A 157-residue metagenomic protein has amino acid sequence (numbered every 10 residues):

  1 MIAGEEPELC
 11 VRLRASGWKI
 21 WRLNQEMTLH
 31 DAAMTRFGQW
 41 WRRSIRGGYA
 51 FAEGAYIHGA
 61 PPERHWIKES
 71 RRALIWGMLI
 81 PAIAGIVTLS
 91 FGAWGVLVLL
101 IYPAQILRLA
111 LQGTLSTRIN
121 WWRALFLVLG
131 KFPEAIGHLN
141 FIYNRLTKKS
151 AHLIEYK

Functional and structural regions predicted by a protein language model:
M1-H65: Catalytic donor/gating beta->alpha subdomain of glycosyltransferases that bind UDP-sugars
R12-R14, R43-R46, R72, R108 (+2 more regions): Basic side chains
P62-A82: Membrane-interface anchor segments at the N-terminal boundary of transmembrane helices in multi-pass membrane enzymes
I75-T147: Membrane-embedded multi-pass helical conduit in multi-pass membrane proteins, especially envelope-biosynthetic
N144-K157: Short linear elements at protein peripheries
